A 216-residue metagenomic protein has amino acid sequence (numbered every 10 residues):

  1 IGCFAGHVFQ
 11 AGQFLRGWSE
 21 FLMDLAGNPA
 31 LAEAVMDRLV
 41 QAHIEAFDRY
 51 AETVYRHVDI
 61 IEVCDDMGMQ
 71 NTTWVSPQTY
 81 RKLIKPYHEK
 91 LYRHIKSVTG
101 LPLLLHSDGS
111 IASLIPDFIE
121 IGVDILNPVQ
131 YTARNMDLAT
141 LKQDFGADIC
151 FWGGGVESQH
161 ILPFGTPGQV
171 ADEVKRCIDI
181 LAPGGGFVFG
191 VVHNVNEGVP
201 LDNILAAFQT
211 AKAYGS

Functional and structural regions predicted by a protein language model:
I1-S216: Active-site loop segments of alpha/beta catalytic cores
